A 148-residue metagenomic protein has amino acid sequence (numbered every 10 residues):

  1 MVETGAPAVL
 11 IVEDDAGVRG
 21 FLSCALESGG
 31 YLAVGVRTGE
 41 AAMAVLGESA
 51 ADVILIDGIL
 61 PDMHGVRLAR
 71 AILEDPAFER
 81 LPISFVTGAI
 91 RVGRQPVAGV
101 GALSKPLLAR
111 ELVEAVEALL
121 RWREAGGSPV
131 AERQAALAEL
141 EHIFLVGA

Functional and structural regions predicted by a protein language model:
E13: Conserved acidic carboxylate
G20-S28: Charged docking surfaces used in two-component/phosphorelay signaling
G30-R37, V45: Short hydrophobic/Thr-rich beta-strand motif most characteristic of the beta2 strand and flanking loop of CheY-like
T38, H64-R67: Acidic catalytic/metal-coordinating carboxylates
D57: Active-site residues of response regulator receiver
P61, E79: The feature encodes the CheY-like receiver
L107-L119, S128: C-terminal output helix
W122-A148: CheY-like receiver
